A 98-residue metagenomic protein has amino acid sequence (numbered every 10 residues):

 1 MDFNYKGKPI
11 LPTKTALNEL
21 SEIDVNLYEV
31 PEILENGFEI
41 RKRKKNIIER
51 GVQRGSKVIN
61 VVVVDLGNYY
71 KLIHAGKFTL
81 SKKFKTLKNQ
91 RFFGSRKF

Functional and structural regions predicted by a protein language model:
M1-F98: Ribonuclease/tRNase effector modules and their secretory precursors
